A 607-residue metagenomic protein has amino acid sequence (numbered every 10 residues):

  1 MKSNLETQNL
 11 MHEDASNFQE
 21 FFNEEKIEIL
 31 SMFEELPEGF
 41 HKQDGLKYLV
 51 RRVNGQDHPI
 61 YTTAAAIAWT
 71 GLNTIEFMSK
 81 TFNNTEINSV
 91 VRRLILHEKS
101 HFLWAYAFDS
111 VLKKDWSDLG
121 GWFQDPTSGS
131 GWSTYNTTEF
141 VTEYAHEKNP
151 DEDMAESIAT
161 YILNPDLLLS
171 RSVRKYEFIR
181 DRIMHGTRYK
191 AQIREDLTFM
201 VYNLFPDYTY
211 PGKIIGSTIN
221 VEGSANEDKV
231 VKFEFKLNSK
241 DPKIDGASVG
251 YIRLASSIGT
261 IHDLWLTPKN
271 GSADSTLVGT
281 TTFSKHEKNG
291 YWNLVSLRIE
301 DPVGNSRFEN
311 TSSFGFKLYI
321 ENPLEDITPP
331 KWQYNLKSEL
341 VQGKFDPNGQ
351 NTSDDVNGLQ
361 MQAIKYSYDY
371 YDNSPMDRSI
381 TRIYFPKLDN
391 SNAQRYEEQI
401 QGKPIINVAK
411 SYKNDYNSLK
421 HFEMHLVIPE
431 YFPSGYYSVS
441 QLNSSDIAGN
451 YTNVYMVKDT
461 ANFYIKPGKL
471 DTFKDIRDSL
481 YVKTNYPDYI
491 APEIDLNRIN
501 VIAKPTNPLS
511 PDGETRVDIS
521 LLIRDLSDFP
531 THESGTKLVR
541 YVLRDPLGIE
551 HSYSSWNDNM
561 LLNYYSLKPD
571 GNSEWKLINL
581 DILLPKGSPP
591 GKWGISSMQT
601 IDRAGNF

Functional and structural regions predicted by a protein language model:
M1-T81, Q192-F205, G216-T218, K232-K236 (+2 more regions): A metal-dependent hydrolase signature that marks the N-terminal structural subdomain at the beginning of catalytic folds
D44-Y161, P165-F205: Active-site-flanking segments in enzyme catalytic domains
A191-I214, Y319-Q342, L470-D495: Proline/serine/threonine-rich low-complexity linkers at boundaries of modular beta-sandwich domains
N220-D245, S256, D301, G343-D377 (+6 more regions): Extracellular acidic, Ser/Thr/Pro-rich low-complexity tracts
S257-T280, A393-N417, H551-N572: Solvent-exposed serine/threonine-rich low-complexity stretches and specific carbohydrate-binding patches
G271-G290, D415-V427, P433, D570-L583 (+1 more regions): Aromatic sugar-binding surface patches on proteins that engage polysaccharides or sugar-phosphate polymers
K285-V295, E430-V439, N450, K586-S596 (+1 more regions): Short glycine/proline/serine/threonine-rich loop/turn segments at secondary-structure transition edges
V303-G315, A448-I476, A604-F607: Beta-sandwich strand segments
